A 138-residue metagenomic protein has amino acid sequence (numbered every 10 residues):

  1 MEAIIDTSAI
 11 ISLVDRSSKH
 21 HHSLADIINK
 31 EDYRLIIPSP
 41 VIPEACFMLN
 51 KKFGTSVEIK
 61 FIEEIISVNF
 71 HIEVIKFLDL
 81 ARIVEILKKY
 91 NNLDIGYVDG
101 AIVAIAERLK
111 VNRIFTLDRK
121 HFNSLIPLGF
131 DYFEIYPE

Functional and structural regions predicted by a protein language model:
M1, E31-L35, N69-H71, R108-R113: Short active-site oxyanion
M1-I37, N50-E63, L128: Short, well-structured N-terminal submotif of metal-dependent ribonuclease cores
E2-D6, I37-P38, I95-G96, D118 (+1 more regions): Histidine- and aromatic-rich ligand-binding microenvironments
S8-A9, P40, L78, K120: Alpha-helix/helix-capping structural signal
A9-I10, E44-A45, R82: A general alpha-helix detector
S56-K76: Helix-adjacent hinge/juxtasegments
I72-L117: Active-site neighborhoods of divalent-metal-dependent phosphate/nucleic-acid chemistry enzymes
V103, L109-E138: Acidic, PIN/NYN-like endoribonuclease modules and their adjacent C-terminal/linker elements
